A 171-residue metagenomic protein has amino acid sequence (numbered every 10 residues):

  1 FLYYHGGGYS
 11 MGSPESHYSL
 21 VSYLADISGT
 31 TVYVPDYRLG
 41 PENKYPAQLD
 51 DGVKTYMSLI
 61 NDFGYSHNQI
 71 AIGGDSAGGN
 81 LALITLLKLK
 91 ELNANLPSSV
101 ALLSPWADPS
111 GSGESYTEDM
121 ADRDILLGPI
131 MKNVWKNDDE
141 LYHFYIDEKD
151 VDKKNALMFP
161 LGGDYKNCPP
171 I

Functional and structural regions predicted by a protein language model:
F1-I171: Alpha/beta-hydrolase superfamily serine-hydrolase fold, recognizing
